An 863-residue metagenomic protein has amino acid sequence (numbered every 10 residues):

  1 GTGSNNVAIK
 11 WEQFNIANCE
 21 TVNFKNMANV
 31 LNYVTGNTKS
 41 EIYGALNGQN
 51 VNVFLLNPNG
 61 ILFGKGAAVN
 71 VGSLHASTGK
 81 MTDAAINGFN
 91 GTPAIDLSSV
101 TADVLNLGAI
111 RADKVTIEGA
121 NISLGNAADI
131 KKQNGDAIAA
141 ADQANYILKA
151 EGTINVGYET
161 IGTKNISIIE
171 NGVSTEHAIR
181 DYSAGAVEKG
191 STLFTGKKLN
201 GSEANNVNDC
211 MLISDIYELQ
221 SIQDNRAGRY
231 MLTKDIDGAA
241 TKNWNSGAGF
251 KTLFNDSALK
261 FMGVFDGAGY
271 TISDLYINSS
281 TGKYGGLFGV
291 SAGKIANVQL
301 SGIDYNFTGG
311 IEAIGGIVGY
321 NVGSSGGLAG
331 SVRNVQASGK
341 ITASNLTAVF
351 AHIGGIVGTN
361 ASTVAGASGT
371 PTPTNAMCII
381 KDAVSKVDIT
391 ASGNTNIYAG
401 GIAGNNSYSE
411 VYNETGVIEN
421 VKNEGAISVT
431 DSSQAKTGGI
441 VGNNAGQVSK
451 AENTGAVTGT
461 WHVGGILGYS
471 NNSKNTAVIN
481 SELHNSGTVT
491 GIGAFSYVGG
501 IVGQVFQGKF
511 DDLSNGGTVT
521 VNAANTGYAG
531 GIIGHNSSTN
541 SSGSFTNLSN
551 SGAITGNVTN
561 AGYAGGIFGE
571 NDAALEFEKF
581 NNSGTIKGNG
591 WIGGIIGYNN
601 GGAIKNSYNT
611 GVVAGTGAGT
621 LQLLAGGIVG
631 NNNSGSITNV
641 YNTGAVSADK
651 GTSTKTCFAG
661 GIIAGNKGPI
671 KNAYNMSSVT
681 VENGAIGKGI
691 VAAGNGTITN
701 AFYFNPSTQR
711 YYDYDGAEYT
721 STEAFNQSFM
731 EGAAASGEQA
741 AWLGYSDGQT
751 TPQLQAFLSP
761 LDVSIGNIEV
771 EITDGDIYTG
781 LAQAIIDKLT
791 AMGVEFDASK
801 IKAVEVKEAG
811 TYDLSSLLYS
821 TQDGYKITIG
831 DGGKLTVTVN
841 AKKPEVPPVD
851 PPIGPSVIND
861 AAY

Functional and structural regions predicted by a protein language model:
G1-K132, D256-S257, F265, T271 (+3 more regions): Solvent-exposed adhesion/ligand-recognition segments of exported proteins
I16, D136-N767, P844-A862: Surface-exposed repetitive/solenoidal architectures
F24-V30, G309-G310, R710-Y712, Y778: Short acidic, Gly/Pro-enriched loop/turn segments at secondary-structure junctions
E159, V322, I768-V770, V794 (+3 more regions): Assembly/interface hotspot detector across virion components, adhesins/toxins, and nucleic-acid enzymes
E771-L781, Y863: Short, solvent-exposed loop/linker segments at the N-terminal edge of repeated beta-sheet extracellular domains
G780-K788, S815: A short beta-strand segment in extracellular, disulfide-stabilized domains
T790-T836: Serine/threonine-rich, repeat-prone extracellular segments and beta-strand-based repeat modules of secreted/surface
L835-K843: Interdomain boundary/hinge segments at the C-termini of tandem beta-sandwich modules
